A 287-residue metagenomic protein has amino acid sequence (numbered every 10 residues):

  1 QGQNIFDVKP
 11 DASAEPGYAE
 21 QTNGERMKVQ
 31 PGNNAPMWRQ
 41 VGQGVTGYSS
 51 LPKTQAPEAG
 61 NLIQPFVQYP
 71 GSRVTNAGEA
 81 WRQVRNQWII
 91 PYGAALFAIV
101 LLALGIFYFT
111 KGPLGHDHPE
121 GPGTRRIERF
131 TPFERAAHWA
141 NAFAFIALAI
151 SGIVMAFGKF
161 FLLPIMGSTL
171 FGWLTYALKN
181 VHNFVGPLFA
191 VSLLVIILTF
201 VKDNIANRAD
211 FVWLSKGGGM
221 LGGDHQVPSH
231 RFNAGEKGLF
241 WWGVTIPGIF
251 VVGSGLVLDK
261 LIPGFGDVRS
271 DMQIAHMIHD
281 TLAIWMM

Functional and structural regions predicted by a protein language model:
Q1-M287: Membrane-embedded alpha-helical bundles that constitute the cytochrome b-like, heme-associated redox core of multi-pass
